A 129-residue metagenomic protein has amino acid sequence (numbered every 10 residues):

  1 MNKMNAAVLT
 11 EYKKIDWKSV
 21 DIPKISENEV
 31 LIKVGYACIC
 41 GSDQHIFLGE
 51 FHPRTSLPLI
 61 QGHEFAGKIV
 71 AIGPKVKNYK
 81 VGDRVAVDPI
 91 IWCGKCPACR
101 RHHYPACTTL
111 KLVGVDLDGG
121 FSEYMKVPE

Functional and structural regions predicted by a protein language model:
N2-N5: Extreme N-terminal starter segment of soluble prokaryotic enzymes
K13-W17, G41-S42: Short N-terminal binding/cap micro-motifs at the start of the first secondary-structure element
S19-D21, K126: Generic structural detector for well-ordered beta-strands
P23-A37, E50-P97: Glycine-rich beta-strand-centered segment in the early N-terminal region that forms part of a ligand/cofactor-binding
S42-L48: Cytochrome P450 core scaffold surrounding the K-helix E-X-X-R motif and the conserved "meander" helix-loop region
Q44, P89, K111: Short secondary-structure boundary segments
C93-E129: NAD(P)H dinucleotide-binding glycine-rich loop of Rossmann-like/cofactor-binding domains, especially the beta1-alpha1
